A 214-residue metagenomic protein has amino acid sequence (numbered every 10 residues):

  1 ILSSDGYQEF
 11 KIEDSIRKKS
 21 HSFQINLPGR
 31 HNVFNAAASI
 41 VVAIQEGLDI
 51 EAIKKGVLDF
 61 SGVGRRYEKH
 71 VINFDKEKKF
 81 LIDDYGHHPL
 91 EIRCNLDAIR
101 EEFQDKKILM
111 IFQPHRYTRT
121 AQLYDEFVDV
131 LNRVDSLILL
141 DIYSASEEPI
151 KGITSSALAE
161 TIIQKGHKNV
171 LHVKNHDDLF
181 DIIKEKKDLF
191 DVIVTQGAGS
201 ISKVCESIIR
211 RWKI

Functional and structural regions predicted by a protein language model:
L2-K19: Acidic-glycine-rich active-site phosphate/pyrophosphate-binding loop
S15, D97-R100, D125-D129, T154-S155 (+2 more regions): Short, solvent-exposed amphipathic alpha-helical segments in soluble enzyme and RNA/protein-processing domains
I16-S136: Nucleotide phosphate-binding/pyrophosphate-handling subdomain across enzymes that bind or process nucleotide phosphates
K78-F80, V128-L189: C-terminal helical cap/extension that packs against the catalytic core of soluble nucleotide-cofactor enzymes
H87, P114-Y117, I142-A145, A198-I201: Short glycine-rich anion-binding loops that position phosphate/pyrophosphate groups of nucleotides and phosphorylated
C94, Q122-Y124, I150-K151, K184 (+1 more regions): Short amphipathic alpha-helical segments
D178-I209: A glycine-rich beta-strand to alpha-helix segment that forms a phosphate/ribose-binding loop at ligand/cofactor sites
